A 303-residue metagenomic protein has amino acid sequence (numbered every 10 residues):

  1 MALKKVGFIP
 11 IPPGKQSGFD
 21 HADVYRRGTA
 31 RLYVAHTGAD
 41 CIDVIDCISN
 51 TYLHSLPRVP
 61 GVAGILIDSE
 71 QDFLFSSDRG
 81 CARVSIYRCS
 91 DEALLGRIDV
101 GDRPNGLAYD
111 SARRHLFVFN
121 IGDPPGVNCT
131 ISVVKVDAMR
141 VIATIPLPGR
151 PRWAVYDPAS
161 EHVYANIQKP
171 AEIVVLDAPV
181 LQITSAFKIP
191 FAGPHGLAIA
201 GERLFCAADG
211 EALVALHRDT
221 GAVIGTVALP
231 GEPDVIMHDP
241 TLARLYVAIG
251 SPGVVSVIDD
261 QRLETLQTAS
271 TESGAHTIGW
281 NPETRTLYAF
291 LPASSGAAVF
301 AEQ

Functional and structural regions predicted by a protein language model:
M1-Q303: Predominantly soluble domains enriched in secretory-pathway, periplasmic, or organellar proteins
